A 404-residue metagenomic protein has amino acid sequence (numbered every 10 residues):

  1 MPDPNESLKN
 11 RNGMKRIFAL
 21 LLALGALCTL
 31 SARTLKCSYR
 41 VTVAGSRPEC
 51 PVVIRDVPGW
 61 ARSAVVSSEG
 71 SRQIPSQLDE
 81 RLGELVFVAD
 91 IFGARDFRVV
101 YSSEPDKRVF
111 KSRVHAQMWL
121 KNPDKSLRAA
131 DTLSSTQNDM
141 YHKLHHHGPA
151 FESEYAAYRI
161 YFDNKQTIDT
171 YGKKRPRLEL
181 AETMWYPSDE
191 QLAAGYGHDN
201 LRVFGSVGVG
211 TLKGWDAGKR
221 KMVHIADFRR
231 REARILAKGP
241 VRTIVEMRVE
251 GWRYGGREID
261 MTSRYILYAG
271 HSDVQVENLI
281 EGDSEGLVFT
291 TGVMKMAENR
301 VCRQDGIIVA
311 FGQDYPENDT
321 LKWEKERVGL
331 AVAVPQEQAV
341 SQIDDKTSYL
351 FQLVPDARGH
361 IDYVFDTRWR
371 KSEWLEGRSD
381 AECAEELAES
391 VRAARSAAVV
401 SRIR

Functional and structural regions predicted by a protein language model:
K15-L20: Sec-dependent signal peptide recognition, specifically the positively charged N-region followed immediately by
L22-L30: Hydrophobic h-region of N-terminal signal peptides that target proteins for export in Gram-negative bacteria
R33-R128, T132-S134, N138-D139, H146: Alpha-mannosidase-like glycoside hydrolase catalytic domains involved in N-glycan trimming, generalizing to other
S63-V86, R253, A297-Y315, V332-Q342: Solvent-exposed beta-strand/loop surfaces of large extracellular or lumenal domains
E84, V88-I91, L330-R404: Beta-strand-rich recognition/accessory modules
D106-H224: Solvent-exposed N-terminal domain segments of exported/luminal and surface proteins
A193-Y268: Extended, loop-rich substrate-binding clefts of extracytoplasmic carbohydrate-active enzymes
M261, S272-Q304: Acidic (Asp/Glu-rich), glycine- and aromatic
